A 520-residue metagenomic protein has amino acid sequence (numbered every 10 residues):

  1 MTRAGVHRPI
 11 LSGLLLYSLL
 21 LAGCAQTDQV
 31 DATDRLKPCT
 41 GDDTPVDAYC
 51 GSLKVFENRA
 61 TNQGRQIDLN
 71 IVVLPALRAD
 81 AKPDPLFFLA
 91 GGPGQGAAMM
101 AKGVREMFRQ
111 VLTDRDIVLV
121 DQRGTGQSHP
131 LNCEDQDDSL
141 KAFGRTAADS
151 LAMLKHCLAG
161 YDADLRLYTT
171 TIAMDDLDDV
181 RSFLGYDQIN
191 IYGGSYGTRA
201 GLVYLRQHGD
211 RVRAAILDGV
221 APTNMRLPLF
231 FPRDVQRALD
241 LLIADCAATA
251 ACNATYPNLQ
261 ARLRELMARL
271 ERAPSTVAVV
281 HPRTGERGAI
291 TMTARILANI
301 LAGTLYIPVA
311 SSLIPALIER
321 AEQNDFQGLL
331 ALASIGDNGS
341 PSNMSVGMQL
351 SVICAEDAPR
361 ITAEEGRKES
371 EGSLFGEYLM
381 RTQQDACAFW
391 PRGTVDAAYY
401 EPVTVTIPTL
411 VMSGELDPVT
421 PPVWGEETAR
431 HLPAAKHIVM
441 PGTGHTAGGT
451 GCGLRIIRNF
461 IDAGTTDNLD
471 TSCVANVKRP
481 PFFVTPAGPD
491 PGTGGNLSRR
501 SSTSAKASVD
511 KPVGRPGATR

Functional and structural regions predicted by a protein language model:
T2-L14: Bacterial N-terminal signal peptides that target proteins for export
S12-A22: Bacterial N-terminal signal peptides
A25-I296, S351-S501, V513-R520: Gly/Pro-rich cap/lid or specificity-loop segments adjacent to the active site
A163-D164, R287, I300-T304, S340-P341: Second-shell loop/turn segments in exported
T249, A310, A321-G328: Short, solvent-exposed helix-helix connector turns and helix-capping sites enriched in acidic/polar residues
I290-E319: P-loop NTPase catalytic cores that bind/hydrolyze ATP
Q323-E364: Long, low-complexity segments enriched in small/aliphatic residues
S508: Short Gly/Ser/Thr- and charged-rich N-terminal loops/segments that act as flexible capping/hinge elements
